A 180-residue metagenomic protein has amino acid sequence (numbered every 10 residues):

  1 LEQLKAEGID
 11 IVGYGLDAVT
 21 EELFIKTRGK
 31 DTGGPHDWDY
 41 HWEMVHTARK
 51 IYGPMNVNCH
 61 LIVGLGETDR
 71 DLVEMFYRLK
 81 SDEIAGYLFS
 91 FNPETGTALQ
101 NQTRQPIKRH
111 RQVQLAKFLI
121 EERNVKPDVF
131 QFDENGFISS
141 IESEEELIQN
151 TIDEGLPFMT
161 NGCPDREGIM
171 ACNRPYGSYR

Functional and structural regions predicted by a protein language model:
L1-I11, V19-I51, V63-S81, A98-K108: Conserved non-cysteine loop/helix-boundary elements of the Radical SAM core domain that shape
I11-G13, N56-H60, A85: Structural preference for beta-strand elements that scaffold enzyme active sites
G13, T47, I51, V73-R180: Auxiliary Fe-S-binding modules of radical SAM enzymes
L16-A18, C59-V63, L88-S90: A cross-domain feature marking catalytic cores of carbohydrate-active enzymes and several ubiquitous metabolic/repair
